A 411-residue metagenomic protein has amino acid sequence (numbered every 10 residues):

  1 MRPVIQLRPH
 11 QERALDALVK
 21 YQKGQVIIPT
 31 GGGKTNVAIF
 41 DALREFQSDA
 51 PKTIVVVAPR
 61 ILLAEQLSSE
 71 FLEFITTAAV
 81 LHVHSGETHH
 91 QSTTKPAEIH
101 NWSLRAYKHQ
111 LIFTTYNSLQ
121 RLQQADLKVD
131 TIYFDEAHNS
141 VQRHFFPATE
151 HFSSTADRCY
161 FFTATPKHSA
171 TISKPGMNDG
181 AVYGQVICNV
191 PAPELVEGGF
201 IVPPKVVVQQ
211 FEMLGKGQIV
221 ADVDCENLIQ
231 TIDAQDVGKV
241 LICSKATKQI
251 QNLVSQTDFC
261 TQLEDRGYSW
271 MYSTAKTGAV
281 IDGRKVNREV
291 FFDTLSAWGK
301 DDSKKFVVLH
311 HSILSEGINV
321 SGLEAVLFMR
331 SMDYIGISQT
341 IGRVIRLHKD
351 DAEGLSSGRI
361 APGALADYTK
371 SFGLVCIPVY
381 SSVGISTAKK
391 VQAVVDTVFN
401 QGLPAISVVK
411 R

Functional and structural regions predicted by a protein language model:
M1-I27: Conserved pre-motif I regulatory segment
Y21-D41: Walker A/P-loop
T35-V37, A50-E73, K245-Q251: Conserved Walker A/P-loop ATP-binding site and its immediately adjacent core in helicase/helicase-like ATPase domains
L62-T94: Conserved helix-turn-beta segment of the N-terminal RecA-like "Helicase ATP-binding" lobe in SF1/SF2 helicases
S103-A148, H310-S312: Conserved RecA-like ASCE ATPase "motif II neighborhood" in helicase/translocase motors
N139-I201: Post-DEXD/H (motif II) to motif III coupling segment of the RecA-like Helicase ATP-binding lobe
G184-Q251: Conserved interdomain linker/interface between the two RecA-like ATPase lobes of SF2 helicase motors
T277-I406: Conserved RecA-like P-loop NTPase helicase motor core
